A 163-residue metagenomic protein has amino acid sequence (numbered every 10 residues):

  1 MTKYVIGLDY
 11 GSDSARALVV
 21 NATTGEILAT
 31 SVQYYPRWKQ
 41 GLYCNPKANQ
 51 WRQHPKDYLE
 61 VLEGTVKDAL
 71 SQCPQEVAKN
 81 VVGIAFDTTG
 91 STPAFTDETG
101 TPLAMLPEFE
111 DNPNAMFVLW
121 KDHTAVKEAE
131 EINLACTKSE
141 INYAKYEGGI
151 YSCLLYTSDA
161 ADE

Functional and structural regions predicted by a protein language model:
T2, L8, V32-Q33, G149: Intrinsically disordered, low-complexity segments enriched in small/polar residues
T2-K3, S14, N114-A115: Short coil/turn connectors at secondary-structure junctions
K3-D9, A17, V81-D87: Short glycine-aspartate micro-motif
Y10-Q53, T101-A104, E108-N112: Short glycine-rich, Thr/Ser-proximal phosphate-binding strand/loop in the N-terminal lobe of ATP-dependent enzymes
A17, D162-E163: Short stretches within intrinsically disordered, low-complexity N-terminal or propeptide regions
C44-K47, K56, G64-D162: Glycine-rich phosphate-binding/catalytic subdomain of phosphoryl-transfer and nucleotide/sugar-phosphate-processing
